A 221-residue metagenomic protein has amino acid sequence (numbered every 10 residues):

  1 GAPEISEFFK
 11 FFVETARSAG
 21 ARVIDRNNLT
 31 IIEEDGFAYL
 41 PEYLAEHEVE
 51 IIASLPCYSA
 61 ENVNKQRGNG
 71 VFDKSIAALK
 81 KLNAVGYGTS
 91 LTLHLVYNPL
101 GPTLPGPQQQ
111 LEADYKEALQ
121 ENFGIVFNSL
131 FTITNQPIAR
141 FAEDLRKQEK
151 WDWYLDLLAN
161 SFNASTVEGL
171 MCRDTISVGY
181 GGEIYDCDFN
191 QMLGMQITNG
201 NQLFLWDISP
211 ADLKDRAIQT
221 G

Functional and structural regions predicted by a protein language model:
G1-I5, A16-G36, Y43-L79, H94-V96: Core AdoMet radical
F12-R22, T103-Q120, W153-L155: Short, electropositive alpha-helical surface patch
D35, E61-Q66, T92-Q108, F123-Q148: Flexible glycine/acidic-rich beta-alpha junction loops that bind and position SAM and/or redox cofactors in anaerobic
A38-S54, D114-L130: Structural recognition of alpha->loop->beta junctions
V126-L158, F189-G221: C-terminal accessory region of radical SAM enzymes
Y154-L170: Short, basic/aromatic recognition patches
V178-G179: Short, acidic, Ser/Thr-enriched surface-loop or helix-capping motifs
E183-I184: Hydrophobic "anchor" residues
